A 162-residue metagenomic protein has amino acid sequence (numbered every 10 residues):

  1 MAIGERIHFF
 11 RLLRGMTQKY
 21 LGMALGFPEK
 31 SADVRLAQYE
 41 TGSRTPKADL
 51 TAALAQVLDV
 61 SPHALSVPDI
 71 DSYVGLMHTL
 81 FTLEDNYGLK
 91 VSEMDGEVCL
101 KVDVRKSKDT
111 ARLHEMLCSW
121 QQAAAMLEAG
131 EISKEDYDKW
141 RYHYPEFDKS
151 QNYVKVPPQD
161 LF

Functional and structural regions predicted by a protein language model:
G4-G26: Short basic helix-loop element that most often maps to the first helix and adjoining turn of HTH DNA-binding modules
G26-P46, V67-I70: Recognition helix of helix-turn-helix/homeodomain-like DNA-binding domains that insert into the DNA major groove
K47-T51: Long, hydrophobic alpha-helical segments
A52-E131, D160-F162: Charged, helix-prone or intrinsically disordered regulatory segments positioned adjacent to compact structured domains
K134-Y142: Short, charged, amphipathic alpha-helical segments
P145-P158: Short, charge-rich amphipathic alpha-helical segments embedded in non-transmembrane helical bundles/solenoids
